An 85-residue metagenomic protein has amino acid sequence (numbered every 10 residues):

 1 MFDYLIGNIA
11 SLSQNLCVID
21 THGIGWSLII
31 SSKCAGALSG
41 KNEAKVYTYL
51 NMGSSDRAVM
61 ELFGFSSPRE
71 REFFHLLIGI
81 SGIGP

Functional and structural regions predicted by a protein language model:
M1-L5: Short coil-to-beta-strand transition motifs
I6, A10-P85: Long, highly charged, low-complexity intrinsically disordered interaction regions that mediate electrostatic DNA/RNA
